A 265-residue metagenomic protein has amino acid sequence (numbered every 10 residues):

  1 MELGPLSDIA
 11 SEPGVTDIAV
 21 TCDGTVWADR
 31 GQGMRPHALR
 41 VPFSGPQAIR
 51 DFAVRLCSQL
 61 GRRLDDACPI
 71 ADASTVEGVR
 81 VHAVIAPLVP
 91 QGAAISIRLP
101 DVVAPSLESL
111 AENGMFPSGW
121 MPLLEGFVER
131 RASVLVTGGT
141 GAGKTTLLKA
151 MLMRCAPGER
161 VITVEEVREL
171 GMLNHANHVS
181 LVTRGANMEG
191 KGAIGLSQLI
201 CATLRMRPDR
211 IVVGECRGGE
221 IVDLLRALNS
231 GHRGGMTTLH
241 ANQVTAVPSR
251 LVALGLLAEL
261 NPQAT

Functional and structural regions predicted by a protein language model:
M1-A38: N-terminal anchoring/assembly modules that precede and organize ATP-driven motor systems
E2-D8, L56-A73, E159, A258-A264: Active-site phosphate-binding and catalytic loops of NTP-dependent enzymes
T21, D29, R98, T137-G139 (+3 more regions): Generic beta-strand/beta-sheet core signal
T25-R130: P-loop NTP-binding catalytic core
F127, G139-T140: P-loop (Walker A) phosphate-binding loop of NTP-binding proteins
R131-V134, A150-T265: Switch/coupling sub-region of P-loop NTPases
K144: Conserved lysine of the Walker
L147: Hydrophobic positions on the alpha1 helix immediately C-terminal to the Walker A/P-loop
